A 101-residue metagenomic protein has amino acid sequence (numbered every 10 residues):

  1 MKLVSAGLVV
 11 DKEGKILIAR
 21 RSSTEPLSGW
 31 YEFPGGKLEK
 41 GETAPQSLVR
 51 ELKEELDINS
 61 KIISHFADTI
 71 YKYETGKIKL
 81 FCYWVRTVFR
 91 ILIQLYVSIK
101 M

Functional and structural regions predicted by a protein language model:
M1-I16, K37: Conserved N-terminal beta-strand and adjoining loop/helix that marks the start of the Nudix/MutT-like hydrolase domain
K2, D11, N59, D68-L92 (+1 more regions): Active-site-adjacent beta-strand/loop module that shapes the phosphate/pyrophosphate-binding cleft
P26-G29: A conserved beta-turn-beta hairpin within the catalytic core of GNAT-like acetyltransferases that forms part
F33-H65: The catalytic Nudix box helix
Q94-Y96: Low-complexity, intrinsically disordered or signal/transmembrane-proximal segments
